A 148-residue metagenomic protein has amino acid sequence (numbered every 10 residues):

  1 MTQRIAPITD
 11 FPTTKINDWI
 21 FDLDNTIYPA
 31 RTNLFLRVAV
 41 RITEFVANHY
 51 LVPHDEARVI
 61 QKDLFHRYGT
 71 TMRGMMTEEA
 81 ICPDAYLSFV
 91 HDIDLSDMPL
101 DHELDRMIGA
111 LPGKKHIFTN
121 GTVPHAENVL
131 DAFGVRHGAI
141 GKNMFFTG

Functional and structural regions predicted by a protein language model:
M1: Non-catalytic, low-structured ubiquitin/UBL-interacting segments
R4-F21, T26-E103, G113, T122-P124: N-terminal helical cap/lid subdomain that shapes the substrate entry/recognition surface in HAD-like hydrolases
A39-R41, R106, V135-G138: Short, low-complexity, polar/charged sequence segments that are solvent-exposed and flexible
E103-M107, V129: A short acidic, amphipathic alpha-helical/loop segment
M107-H116: Internal catalytic-core helix/loop-beta-alpha segment that presents or stabilizes conserved functional determinants
H116, T122-G148: Substrate-recognition "cap/lid" segment bordering the active-site pocket of phosphatases
